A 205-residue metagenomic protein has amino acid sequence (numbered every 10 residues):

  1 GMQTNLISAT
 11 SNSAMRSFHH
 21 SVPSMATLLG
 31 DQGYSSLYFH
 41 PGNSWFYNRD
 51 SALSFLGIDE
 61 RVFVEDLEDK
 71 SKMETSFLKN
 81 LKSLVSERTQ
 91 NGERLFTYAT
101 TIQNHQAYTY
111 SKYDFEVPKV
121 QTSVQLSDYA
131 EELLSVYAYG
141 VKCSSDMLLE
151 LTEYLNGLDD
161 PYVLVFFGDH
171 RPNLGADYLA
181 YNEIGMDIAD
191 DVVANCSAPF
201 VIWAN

Functional and structural regions predicted by a protein language model:
G1-N205: Solvent-exposed soluble domains appended to multi-pass membrane proteins
